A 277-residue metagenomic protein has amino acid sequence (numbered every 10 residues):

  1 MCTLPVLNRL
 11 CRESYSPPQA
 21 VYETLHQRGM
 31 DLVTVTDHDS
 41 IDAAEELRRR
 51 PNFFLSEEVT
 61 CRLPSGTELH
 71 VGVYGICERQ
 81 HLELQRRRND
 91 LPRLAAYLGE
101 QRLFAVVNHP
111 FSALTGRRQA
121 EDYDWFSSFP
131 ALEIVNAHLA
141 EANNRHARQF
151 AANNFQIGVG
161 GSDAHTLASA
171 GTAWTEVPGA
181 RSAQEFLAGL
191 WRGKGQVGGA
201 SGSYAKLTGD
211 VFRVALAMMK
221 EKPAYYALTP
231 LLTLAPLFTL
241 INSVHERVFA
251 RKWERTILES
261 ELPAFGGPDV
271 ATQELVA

Functional and structural regions predicted by a protein language model:
M1-E68, A168, R255-A277: An N-terminally biased module of ancient metal coordination in phosphate/nucleic-acid-related enzymes
Y22-H26, A44-R48, P92-V106, A147-N154: Surface-exposed amphipathic alpha-helices with a cationic face
L32-H38, F54-E58, A105-H109, L132-V135 (+1 more regions): Active-site neighborhood of phospho(di)ester-bond hydrolases with catalytic His/Asp-centered motifs
I41, C61, N89-A96, Q149 (+2 more regions): C-terminal functional module detector
R50-E58, F129-P130, W174-V177: Active-site regions of enzymes building and remodeling cell-envelope glycoconjugates
T67-F104: Binuclear metal-dependent hydrolase catalytic cores centered on His/Asp/Glu-rich metal-binding motifs
T67-V71, T115-W125, N143-N144, L167-A180: Histidine/acidic-residue-rich catalytic or RNA/ligand-binding cores of hydrolases and nuclease-related proteins
N89-G99, R117-S127, A142-Q156: Histidine/acidic residue-rich metal-binding segments in metalloenzymes
